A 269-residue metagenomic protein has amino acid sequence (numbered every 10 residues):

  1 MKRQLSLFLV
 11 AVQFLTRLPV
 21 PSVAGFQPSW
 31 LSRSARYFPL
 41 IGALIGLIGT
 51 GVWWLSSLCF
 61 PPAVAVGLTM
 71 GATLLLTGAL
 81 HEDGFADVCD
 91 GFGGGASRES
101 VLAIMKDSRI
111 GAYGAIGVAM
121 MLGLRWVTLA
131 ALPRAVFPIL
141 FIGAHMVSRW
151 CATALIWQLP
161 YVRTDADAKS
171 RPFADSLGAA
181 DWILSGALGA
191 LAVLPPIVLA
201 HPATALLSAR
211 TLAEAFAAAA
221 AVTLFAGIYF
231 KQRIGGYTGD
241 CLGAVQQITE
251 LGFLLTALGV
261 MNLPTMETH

Functional and structural regions predicted by a protein language model:
M1-G78, F92, A96-S100, D107-H269: Hydrophobic alpha-helical transmembrane segments
D83, A103: Glycine/small-residue-rich loop that forms an oxyanion/phosphate-binding "nest" at active or ligand-binding sites
